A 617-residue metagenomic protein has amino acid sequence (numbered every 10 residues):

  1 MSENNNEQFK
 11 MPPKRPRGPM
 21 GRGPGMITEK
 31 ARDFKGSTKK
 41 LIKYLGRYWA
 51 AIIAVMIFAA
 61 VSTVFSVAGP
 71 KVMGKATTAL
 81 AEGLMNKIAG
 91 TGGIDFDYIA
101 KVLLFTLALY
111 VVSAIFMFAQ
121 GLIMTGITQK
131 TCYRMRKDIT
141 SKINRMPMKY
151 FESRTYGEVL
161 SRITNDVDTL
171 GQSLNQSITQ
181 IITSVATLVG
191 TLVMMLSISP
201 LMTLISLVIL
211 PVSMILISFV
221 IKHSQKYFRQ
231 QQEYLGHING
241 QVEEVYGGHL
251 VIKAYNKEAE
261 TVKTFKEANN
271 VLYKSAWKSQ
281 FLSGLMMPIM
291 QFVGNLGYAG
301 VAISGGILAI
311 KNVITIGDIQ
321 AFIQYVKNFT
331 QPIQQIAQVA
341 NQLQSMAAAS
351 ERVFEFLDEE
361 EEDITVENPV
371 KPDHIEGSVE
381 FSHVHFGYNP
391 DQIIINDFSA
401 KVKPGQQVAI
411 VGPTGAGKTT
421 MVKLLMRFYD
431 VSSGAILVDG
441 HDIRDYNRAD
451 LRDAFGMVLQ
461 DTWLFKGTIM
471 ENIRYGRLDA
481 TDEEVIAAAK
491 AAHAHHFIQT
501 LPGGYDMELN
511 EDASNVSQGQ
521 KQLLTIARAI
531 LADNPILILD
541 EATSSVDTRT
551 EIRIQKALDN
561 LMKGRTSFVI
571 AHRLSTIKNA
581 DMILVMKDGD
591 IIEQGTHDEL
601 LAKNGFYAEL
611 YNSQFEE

Functional and structural regions predicted by a protein language model:
M1-K35, A89: Membrane-proximal cytosolic tails and large cytosolic loops of membrane proteins
S2, T365-V366, P372-E617: ABC-type nucleotide-binding domain
M20-E29, Q129, K137-S161, N165-V167 (+6 more regions): Short intracellular "coupling" helices and adjacent cytoplasmic loop segments at the cytosolic face of multi-pass
D33-W49, V159: A short amphipathic helical element positioned immediately N-terminal to and/or at the very start of a transmembrane
G46, L104, F116, Q120 (+5 more regions): Hydrophobic alpha-helical transmembrane segments of ABC transporter permease domains
I52-F116, S197-L201, N312-I316: Transmembrane helix-loop-helix hairpins at lipid-water interfaces of multipass membrane proteins, especially the type-1
M148-K149, V167-L174, I178, A186 (+6 more regions): An intracellular "coupling" helix at the cytosolic face of ABC transporter transmembrane type-1 domains
M194-V208, K278-E351, F356-L357: Helix-loop-helix
